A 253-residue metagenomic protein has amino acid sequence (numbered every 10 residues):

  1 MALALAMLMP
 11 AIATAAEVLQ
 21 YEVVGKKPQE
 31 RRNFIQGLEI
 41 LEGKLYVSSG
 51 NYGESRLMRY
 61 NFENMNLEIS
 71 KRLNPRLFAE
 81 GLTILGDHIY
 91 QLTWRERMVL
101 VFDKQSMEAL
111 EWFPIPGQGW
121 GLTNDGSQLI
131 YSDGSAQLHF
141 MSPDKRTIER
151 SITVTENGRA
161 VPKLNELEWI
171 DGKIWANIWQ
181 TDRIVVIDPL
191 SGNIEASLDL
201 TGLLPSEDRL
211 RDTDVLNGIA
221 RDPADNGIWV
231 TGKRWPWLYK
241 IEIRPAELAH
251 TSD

Functional and structural regions predicted by a protein language model:
A16-R32, F62-L67: A short helix->beta-strand "capping" segment at the edge of beta-propeller domains
V24-P28, K71-P75, S151-A160, A196-L210: Surface-exposed loop and turn segments in beta-propeller and other repeat-based domains that flank or scaffold
V24-R56, K71-T83, G232-P236: Beta-strand-rich domains and repeat architectures in extracellular enzymes and scaffolds, especially beta-propellers
R31-E42, P75-L85, I115-Q128, S132 (+2 more regions): Beta-rich, blade/repeat-based domains predominating in secreted/periplasmic proteins but also intracellular
V47-N51, I89-E96, Y131-S135, A176-Q180 (+1 more regions): Conserved beta-strand positions in repeat-built beta-propeller and related beta-rich domains
N61-M65, D103-M107, S142-R146, D188-G192 (+1 more regions): Short loop/turn segments that connect beta-strands within beta-propeller blades
N64-V101, M107-G119: Blade-loop segments of beta-propeller domains
V99-N157: Hydrophobic, well-structured mid-protein blocks that either form specific transmembrane helices
